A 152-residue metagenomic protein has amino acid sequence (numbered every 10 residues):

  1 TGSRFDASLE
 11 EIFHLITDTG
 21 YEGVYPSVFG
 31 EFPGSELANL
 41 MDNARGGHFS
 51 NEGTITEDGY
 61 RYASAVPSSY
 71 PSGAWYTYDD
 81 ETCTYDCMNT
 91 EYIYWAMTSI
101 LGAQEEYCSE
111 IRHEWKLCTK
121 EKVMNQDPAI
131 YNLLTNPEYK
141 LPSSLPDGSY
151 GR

Functional and structural regions predicted by a protein language model:
T1-D58: Acidic/His-rich structured neighborhood in mature extracellular/periplasmic domains
T1-R4, T82-N89, K122, Q126: Extracytoplasmic/periplasmic, Sec-exported soluble proteins
H48-S109: Extended, compositionally biased non-globular segments
T90-R152: Pan-zinc metallopeptidase signature
